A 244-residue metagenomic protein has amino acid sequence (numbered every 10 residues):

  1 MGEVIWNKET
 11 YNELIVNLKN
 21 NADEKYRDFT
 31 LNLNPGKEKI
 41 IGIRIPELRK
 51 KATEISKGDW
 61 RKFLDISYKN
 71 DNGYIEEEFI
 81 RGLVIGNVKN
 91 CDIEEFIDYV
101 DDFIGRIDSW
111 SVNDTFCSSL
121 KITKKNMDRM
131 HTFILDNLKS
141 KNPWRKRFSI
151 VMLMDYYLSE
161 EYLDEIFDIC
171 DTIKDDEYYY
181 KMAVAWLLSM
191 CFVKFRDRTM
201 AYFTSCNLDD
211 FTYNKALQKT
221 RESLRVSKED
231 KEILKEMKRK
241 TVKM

Functional and structural regions predicted by a protein language model:
M1-M244: Alpha-helical scaffold domains
